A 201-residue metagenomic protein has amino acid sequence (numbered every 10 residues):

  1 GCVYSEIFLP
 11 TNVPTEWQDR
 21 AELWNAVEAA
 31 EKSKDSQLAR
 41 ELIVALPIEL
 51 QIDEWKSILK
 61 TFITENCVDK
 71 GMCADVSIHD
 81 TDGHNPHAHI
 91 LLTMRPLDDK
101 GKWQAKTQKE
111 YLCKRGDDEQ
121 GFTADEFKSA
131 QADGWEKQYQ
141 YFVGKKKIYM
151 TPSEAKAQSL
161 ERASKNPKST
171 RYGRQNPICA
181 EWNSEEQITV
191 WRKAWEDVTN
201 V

Functional and structural regions predicted by a protein language model:
G1-V201: N-terminal nicking endonuclease/strand-transfer module with a His-rich metal-binding environment and a catalytic Tyr
